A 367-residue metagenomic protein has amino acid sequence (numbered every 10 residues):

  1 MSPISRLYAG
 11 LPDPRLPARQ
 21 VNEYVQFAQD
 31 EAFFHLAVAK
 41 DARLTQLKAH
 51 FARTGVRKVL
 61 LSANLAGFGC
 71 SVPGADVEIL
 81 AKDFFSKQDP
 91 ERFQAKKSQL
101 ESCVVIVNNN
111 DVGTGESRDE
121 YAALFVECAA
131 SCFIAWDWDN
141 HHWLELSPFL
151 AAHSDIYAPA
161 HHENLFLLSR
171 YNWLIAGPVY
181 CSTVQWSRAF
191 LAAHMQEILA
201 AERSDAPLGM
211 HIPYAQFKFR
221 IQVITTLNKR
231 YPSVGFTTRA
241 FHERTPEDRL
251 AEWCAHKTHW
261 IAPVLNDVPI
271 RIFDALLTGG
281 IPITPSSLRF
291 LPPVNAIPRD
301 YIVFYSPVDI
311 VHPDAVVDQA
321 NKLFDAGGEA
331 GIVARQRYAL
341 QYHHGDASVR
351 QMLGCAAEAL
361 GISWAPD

Functional and structural regions predicted by a protein language model:
M1-I297, G345-R350, C355, A359-S363: Nucleotide-sugar donor-binding catalytic core of glycosyltransferases
L250, D314-V317, Q336, V349: Generic structural signal for individual residues within well-ordered alpha-helical segments across diverse proteins
P298, V316, G331-I332: N-terminal alpha-helical segment
P298-V308: A short acidic/histidine/glycine-rich donor-binding loop in glycosyltransferase catalytic cores
S306-G328: C-terminal "capping" alpha-helix adjacent to the active site of nucleotide-linked donor transferases in cell-envelope
F324-L360: A charged, aromatic-enriched C-terminal amphipathic alpha-helix characteristic of glycosyltransferases across folds
